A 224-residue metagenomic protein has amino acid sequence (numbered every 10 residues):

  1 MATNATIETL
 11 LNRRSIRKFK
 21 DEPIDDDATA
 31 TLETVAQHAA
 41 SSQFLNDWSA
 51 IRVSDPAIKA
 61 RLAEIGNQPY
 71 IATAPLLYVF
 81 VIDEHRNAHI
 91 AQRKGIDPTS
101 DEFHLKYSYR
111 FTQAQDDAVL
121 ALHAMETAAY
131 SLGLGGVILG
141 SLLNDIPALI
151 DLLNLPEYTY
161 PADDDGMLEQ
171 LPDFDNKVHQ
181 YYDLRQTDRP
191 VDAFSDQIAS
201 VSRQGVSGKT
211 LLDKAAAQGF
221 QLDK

Functional and structural regions predicted by a protein language model:
M1-K224: Acidic, surface-exposed loops and disordered segments
